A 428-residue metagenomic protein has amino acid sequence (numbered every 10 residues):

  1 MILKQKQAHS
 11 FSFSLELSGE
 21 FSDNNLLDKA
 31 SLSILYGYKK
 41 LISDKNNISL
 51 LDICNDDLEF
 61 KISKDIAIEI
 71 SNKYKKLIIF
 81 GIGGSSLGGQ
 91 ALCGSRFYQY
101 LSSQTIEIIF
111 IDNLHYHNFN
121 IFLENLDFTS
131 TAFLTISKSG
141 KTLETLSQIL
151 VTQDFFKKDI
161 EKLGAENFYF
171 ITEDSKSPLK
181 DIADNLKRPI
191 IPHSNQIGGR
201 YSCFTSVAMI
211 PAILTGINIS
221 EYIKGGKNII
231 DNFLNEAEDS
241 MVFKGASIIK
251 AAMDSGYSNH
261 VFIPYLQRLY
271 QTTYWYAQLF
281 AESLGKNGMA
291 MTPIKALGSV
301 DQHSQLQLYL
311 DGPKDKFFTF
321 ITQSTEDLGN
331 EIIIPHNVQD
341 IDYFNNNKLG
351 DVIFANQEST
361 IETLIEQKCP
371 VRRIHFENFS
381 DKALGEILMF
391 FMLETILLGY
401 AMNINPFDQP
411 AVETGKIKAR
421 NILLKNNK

Functional and structural regions predicted by a protein language model:
M1-I68, I334-N347: Extended, charge-enriched "interface" segments that sit outside catalytic cores
N55-S71, D239-A252: A short, well-structured juxtamembrane/interface segment
D65-I66, Y116-N125, A246-I249, T322 (+1 more regions): Short, charged beta->alpha transition segments
I68-E236, I417, N421: Glycine-rich phosphate-binding loops that contact phosphosugars or nucleotide phosphates
S85-G88, H117-N118, K141-E144, K176-K180 (+5 more regions): Flexible loop/turn segments at secondary-structure boundaries
G94-F97, N125-D127, L150-V151, D184-L186 (+4 more regions): Short, solvent-exposed amphipathic alpha-helical segments in soluble enzyme and RNA/protein-processing domains
I160-T319, Q409-K428: Active-site phosphate/pyrophosphate-binding segments
R268-H375, F379-K382, I396-M402, P406-L423: C-terminal catalytic subdomain
